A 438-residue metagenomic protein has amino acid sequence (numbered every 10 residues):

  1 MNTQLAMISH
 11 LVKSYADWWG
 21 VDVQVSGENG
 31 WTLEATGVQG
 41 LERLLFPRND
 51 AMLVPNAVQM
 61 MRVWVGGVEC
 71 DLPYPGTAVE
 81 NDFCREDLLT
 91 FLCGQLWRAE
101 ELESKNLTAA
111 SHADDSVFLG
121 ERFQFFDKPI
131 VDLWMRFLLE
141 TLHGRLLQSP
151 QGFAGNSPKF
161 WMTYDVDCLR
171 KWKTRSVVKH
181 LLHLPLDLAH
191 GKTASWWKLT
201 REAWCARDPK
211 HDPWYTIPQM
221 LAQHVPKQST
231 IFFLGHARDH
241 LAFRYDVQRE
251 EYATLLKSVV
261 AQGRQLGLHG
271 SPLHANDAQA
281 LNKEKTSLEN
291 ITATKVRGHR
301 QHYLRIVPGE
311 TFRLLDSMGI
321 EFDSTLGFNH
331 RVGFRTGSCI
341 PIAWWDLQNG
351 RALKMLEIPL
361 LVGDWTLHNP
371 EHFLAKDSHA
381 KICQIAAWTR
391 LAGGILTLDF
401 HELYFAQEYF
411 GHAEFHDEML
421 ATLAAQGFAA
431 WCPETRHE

Functional and structural regions predicted by a protein language model:
M1-V247, I340, L347-E438: Terminal accessory/targeting
I8, V12, D22-N29, P272-A352 (+2 more regions): Catalytic domains of cell-wall/extracellular-matrix polysaccharide-remodeling enzymes, centered on de-N-acetylation
W19, Q262, I291-T292, M318 (+2 more regions): Residues at alpha-helix termini
D165, H269, L315: Conserved hydrophobic/aromatic pocket- or pore-lining residues that grip, position, or stack substrates in active sites
C168-W172, A194-K198, P218-I306, E402: Metal-dependent polysaccharide deacetylase catalytic core of the NodB/CE4 family, i.e., the active-site-bearing domain
